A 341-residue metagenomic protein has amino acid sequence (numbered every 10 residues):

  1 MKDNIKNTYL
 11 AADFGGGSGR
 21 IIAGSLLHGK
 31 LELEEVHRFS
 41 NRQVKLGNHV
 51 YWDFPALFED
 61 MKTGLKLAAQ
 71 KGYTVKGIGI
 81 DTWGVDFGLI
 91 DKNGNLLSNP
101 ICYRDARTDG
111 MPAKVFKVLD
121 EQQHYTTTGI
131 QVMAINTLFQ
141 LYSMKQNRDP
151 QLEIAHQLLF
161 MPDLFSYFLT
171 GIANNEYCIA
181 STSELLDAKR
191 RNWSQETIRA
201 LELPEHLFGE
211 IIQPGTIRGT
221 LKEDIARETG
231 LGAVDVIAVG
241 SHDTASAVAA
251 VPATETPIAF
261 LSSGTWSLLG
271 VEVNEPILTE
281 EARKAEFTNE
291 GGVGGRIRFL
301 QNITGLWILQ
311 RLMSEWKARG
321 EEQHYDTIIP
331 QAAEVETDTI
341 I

Functional and structural regions predicted by a protein language model:
M1-S98, T126, I154, A226-V236: N-terminal glycine/serine-rich phosphate-binding loop of ATP-dependent small-molecule kinases, especially carbohydrate
K2-I5, L10-A11, A23, D109 (+5 more regions): Active-site core segments that coordinate phosphate-bearing ligands/cofactors across diverse enzyme families
R38-F39, I101-T108, A180, T265-S267: Short, acidic/turn-prone active-site loops that include or flank metal/cofactor- and phosphate-binding residues
N41-H49, Q123-H124, N174-S181, P204-L207: Gly-rich Lys/Arg/Thr-decorated short loops/hinges at beta-loop-alpha junctions or inter-strand turns that position
L46, K66, Q70-R104, Q131-T137 (+3 more regions): Short beta-strand-loop/turn "lid" adjacent to the catalytic site in phosphate-handling enzymes
Y73, H206, T256: Structured loop/turn residues at beta-strand edges in well-structured enzyme cores
L201-P214: A conserved helix-loop-beta module that forms one wall/lid of the active-site cleft in ATP-utilizing catalytic domains
